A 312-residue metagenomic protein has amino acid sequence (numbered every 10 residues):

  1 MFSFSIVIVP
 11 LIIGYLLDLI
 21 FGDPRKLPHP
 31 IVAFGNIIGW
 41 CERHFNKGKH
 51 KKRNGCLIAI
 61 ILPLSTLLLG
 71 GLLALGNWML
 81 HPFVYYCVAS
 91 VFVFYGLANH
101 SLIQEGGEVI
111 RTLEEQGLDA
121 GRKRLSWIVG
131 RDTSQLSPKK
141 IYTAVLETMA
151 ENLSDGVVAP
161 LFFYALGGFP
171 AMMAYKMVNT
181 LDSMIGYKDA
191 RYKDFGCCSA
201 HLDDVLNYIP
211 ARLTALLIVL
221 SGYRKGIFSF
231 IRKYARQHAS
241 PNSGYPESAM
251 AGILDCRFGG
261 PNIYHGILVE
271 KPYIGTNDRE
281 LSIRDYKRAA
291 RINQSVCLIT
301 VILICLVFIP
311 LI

Functional and structural regions predicted by a protein language model:
M1-M173, G186-I312: Hydrophobic alpha-helical transmembrane segments
K176: Pseudouridine synthase
N179: Substrate/ligand-engaging "lid" and interaction regions
S183: Glycine-rich phosphate/dinucleotide-binding loop and adjoining beta-alpha-beta core of small-molecule
